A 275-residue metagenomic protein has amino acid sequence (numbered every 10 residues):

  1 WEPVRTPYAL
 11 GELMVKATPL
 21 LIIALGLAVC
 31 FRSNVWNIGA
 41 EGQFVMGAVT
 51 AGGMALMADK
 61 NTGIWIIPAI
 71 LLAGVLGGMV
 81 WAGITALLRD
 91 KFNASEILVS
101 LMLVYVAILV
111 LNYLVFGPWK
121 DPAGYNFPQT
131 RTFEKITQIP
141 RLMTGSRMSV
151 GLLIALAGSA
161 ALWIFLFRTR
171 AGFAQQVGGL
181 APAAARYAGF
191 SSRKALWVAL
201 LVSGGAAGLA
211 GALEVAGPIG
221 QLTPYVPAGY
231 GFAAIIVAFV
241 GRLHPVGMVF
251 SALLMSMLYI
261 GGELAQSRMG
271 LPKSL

Functional and structural regions predicted by a protein language model:
W1-A58, L71, V75, M79-I97 (+1 more regions): Single transmembrane alpha-helix segments in multi-pass membrane proteins
P3, P7-Y8, E96-R168, Q221 (+1 more regions): Transmembrane helix-bundle core of multi-pass membrane transporters and related energy-transducing complexes
A17-A28, Q43-V45, V49, M79-G83 (+7 more regions): Hydrophobic alpha-helical segments embedded in the membrane of multi-pass proteins
I23, L27-F31, A51-L56, A86 (+5 more regions): Structural signal for membrane-spanning alpha-helices in multi-pass inner-membrane proteins, emphasizing helix cores
L25, V29, A48, L71 (+9 more regions): Hydrophobic positions within alpha-helical transmembrane segments of bacterial inner-membrane proteins
N34, F92-A94, T169, F190 (+2 more regions): Membrane-helix interface residues
K60, M143-Q221, P245-V246, F250: Helix-loop-helix "hairpin" substructures at the membrane interface of multi-pass membrane proteins
L201-L275: Transmembrane alpha-helical segments in multi-pass inner-membrane proteins
